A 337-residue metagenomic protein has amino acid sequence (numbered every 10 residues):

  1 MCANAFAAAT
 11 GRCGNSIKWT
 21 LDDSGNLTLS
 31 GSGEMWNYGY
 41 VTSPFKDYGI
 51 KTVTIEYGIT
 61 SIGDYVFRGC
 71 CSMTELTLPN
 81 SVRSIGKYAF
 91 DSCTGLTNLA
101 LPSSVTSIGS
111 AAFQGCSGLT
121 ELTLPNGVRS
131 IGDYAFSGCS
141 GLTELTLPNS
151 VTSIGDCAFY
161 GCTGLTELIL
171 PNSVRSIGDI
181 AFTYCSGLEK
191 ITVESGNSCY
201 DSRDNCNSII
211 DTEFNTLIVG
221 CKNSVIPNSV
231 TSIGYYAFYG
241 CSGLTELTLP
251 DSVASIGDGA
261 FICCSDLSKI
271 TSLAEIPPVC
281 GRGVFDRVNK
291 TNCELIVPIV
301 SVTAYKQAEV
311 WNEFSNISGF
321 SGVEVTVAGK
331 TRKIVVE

Functional and structural regions predicted by a protein language model:
A3-A9: Boundary at the C-terminal end of the N-terminal hydrophobic targeting segment
T10-K18: Surface-exposed ligand/attachment interfaces on beta-rich extracellular proteins
I17-T20, C280-R287: Short, T/G/N/S-enriched strand-turn elements that build extracellular solenoid repeat scaffolds
D22-G33, Y48-S61, C71-S84, T94-S107 (+9 more regions): Structural signature of tandem-repeat unit edges
Y65, G283-D286, T303-F314: Short, aromatic/basic amphipathic alpha-helical patches
S321-T331: Residue-level detector of functionally pivotal "anchor" positions at catalytic/ligand-binding pockets or at interdomain
